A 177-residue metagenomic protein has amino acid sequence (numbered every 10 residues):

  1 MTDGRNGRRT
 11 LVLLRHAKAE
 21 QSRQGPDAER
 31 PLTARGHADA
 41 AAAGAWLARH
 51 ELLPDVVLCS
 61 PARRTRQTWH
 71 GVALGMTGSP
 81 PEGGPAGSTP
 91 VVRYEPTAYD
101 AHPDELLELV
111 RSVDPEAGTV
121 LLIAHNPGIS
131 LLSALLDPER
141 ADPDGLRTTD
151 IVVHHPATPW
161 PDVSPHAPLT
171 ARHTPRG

Functional and structural regions predicted by a protein language model:
T2-E95, A101, R140-P143: Active-site-proximal alpha-helix that buttresses catalytic centers in soluble enzyme cores
R8-R9, T89, A117, T148 (+1 more regions): A structure-centric signal for secondary-structure junctions around beta-strands
L11, T119-L121, I151: Residue-level preference for the first positions of well-ordered beta-strands
T68-V72, L106, L132-S133: Hydrophobic packing residues within well-ordered alpha-helices of enzyme cores
T97-V110: Short alpha-helix plus adjacent loop in nuclease-associated cores
A117-D137: A glycine-rich beta-strand to alpha-helix segment that forms a phosphate/ribose-binding loop at ligand/cofactor sites
R140-P168, R172-R176: Domain-level recognition of soluble alpha/beta enzyme cores, biased toward histidine phosphatases/phosphomutases
